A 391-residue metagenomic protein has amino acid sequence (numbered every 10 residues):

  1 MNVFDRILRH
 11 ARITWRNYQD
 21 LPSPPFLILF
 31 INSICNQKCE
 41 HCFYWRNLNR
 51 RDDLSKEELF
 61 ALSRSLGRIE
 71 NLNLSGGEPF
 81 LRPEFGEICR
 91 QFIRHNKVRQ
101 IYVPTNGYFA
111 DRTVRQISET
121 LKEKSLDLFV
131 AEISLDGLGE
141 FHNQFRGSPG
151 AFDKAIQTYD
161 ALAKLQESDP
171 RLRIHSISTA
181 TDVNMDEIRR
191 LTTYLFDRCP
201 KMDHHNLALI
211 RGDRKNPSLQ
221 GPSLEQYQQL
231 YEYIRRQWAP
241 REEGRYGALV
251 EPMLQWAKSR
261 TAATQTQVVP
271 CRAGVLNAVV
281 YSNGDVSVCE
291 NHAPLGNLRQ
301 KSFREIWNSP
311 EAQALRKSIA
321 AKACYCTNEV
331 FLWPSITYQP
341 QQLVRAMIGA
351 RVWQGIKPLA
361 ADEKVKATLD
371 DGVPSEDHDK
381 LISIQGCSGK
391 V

Functional and structural regions predicted by a protein language model:
M1-R46, R64, P334, L343-V391: N-terminal pre-core extensions flanking Radical SAM catalytic domains
N2-F129, D213, Q339: Conserved alpha-helical substructure of the radical SAM core
D20-F30, M253-R260, I306-K317: Short, intrinsically disordered, charge-biased short linear motifs at domain edges
I31, C35, S55, T113 (+5 more regions): Generic structural signal for small/hydrophobic residues in well-ordered secondary structure, especially within
I34-R46, V288-N291, A321-L332: Local cysteine-cluster metal-coordination motifs and their immediate loop/turn environment, predominantly Fe-S cluster
Y44-D53, A293-Q300, V330-A346: Iron-sulfur (Fe-S) cluster-binding segments and ferredoxin-like electron-carrier domains, especially [2Fe-2S]
E123-S287, N291-N297, K301, Q339 (+2 more regions): Radical SAM enzyme [4Fe-4S]-AdoMet core and its adjacent flexible, acidic and glycine-rich loops/tails across
H292-S335: Membrane-interface junctions of multi-pass transporters
